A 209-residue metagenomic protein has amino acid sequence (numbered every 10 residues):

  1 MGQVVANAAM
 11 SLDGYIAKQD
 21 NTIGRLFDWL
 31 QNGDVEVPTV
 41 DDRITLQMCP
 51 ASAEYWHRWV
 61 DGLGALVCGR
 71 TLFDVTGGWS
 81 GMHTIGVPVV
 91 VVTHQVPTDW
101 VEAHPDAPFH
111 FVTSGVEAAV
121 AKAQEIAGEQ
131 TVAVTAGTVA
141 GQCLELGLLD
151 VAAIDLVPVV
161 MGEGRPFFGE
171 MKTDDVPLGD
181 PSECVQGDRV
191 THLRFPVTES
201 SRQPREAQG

Functional and structural regions predicted by a protein language model:
M1-G209: Enzymes that bind and transform nitrogen-containing heteroaromatic metabolites
